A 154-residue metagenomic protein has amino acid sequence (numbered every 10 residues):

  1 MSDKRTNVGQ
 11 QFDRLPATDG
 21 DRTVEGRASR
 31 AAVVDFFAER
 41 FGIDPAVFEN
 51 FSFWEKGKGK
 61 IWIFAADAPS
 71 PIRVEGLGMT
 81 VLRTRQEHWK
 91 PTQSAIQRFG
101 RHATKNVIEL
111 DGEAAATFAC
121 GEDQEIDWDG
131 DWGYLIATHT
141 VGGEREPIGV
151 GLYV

Functional and structural regions predicted by a protein language model:
S2-V154: Polybasic, low-complexity RNA-engagement segments
